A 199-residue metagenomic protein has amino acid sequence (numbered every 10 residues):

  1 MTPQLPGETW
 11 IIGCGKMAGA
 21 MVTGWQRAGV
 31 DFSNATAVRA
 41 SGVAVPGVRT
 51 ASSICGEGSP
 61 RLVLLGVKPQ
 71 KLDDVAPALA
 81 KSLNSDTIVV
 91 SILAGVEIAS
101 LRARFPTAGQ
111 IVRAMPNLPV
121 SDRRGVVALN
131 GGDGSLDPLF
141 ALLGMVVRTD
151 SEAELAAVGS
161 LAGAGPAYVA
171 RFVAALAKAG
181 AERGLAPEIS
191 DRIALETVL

Functional and structural regions predicted by a protein language model:
M1-S53, R124, A179-R183: NAD(P)+-binding Rossmann beta1-loop-alpha1 motif at the extreme N-terminus of oxidoreductases
P3, G29, A103-F105, S121 (+1 more regions): A generic structural signal for short, solvent-exposed coil/turn residues that cap or connect secondary-structure
G7, S33, V48, T87 (+2 more regions): A structural micro-motif
I11, G66, G184, E188: Charge-dense, low-complexity intrinsically disordered segments
A18-T23, A44-V45, A51-L129: Rossmann-like NAD(P)(H) cofactor-binding subdomain of soluble oxidoreductases
T36, S100-Q110, G125-A157, Y168-L199: Internal alpha-helical scaffold of NAD(P)-dependent oxidoreductase catalytic cores
L161: Catalytic, metal-anchored helix/loop core of enzyme active sites in primary metabolism
G165: Aromatic-residue-lined binding/catalytic grooves and analogous aromatic/hydrophobic interfacial grooves in multimeric
